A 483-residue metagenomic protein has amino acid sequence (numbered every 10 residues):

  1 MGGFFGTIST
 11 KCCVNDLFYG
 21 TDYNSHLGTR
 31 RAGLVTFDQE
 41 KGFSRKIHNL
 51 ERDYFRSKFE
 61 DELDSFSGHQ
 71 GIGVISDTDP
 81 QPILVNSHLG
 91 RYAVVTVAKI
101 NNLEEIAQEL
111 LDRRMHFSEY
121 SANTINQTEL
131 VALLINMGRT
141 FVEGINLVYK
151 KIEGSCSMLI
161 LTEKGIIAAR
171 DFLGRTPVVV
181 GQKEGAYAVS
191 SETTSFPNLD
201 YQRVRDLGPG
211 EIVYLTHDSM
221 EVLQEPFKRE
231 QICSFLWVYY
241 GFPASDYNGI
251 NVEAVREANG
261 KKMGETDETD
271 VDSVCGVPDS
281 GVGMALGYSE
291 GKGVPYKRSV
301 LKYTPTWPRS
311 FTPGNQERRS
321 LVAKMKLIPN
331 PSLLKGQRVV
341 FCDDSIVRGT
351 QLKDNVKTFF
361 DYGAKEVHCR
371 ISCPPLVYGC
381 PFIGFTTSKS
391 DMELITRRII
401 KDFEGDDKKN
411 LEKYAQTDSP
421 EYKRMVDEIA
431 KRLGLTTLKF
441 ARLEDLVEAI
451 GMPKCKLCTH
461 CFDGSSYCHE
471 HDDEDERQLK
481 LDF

Functional and structural regions predicted by a protein language model:
M1-P209, Y214-D272, V277, E366: Conserved short alpha-helical segments that host acidic/polar catalytic motifs at enzyme active sites
C12-V14, N102, R175-T176, F196-P197 (+6 more regions): Flexible loop/turn segments at secondary-structure boundaries
L130-R139, P278, E290-P308: Amphipathic alpha-helical
E163, D171-F172, D279, L301-K302 (+1 more regions): An acidic- and aromatic-residue-enriched active-site/binding cleft used to recognize and process polar
K164, L199-D206, V356-F483: PRPP-dependent phosphoribosyltransferase catalytic core
V274, G281-Y288, K292, Y296 (+2 more regions): Extended, hydrophobic alpha-helical segments in both membrane/secreted and soluble proteins
G293-V339, V377-K389: Short, glycine/charge-rich flexible loops or terminal/linker lids adjacent to PRPP-binding catalytic cores
